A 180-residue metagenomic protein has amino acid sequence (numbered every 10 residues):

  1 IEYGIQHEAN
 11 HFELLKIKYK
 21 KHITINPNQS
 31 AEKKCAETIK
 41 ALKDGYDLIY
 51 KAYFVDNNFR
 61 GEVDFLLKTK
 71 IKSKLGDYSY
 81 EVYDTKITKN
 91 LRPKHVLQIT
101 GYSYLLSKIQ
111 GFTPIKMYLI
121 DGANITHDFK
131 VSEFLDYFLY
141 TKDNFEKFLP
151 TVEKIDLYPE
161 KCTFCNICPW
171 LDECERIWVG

Functional and structural regions predicted by a protein language model:
I1-L75: Metal-dependent nuclease catalytic cores that hydrolyze phosphodiester bonds in DNA/RNA, characterized by
L15, Y19, S103-L106, Q110: Hydrophobic, Leu/Ile/Phe/Ala-enriched alpha-helical segments that form helix-helix packing faces
D47, D64, S79-E81, P114-Y118: Beta-sheet entry/capping signal
V55-D56, I87-V96: Short, charged/polar micro-motifs that form catalytic or ligand-binding hotspots
G61-I71, G76-K89, Y102-Y104: Conserved catalytic cores of phosphodiester-cleaving nucleases, focusing on short active-site segments
N90-K94, L105-W178: Metal-dependent nuclease catalytic regions and adjoining charged, substrate-binding loops involved in nucleic-acid end
L97-G101: Conserved ATP-binding subdomain of kinase catalytic cores across diverse folds
